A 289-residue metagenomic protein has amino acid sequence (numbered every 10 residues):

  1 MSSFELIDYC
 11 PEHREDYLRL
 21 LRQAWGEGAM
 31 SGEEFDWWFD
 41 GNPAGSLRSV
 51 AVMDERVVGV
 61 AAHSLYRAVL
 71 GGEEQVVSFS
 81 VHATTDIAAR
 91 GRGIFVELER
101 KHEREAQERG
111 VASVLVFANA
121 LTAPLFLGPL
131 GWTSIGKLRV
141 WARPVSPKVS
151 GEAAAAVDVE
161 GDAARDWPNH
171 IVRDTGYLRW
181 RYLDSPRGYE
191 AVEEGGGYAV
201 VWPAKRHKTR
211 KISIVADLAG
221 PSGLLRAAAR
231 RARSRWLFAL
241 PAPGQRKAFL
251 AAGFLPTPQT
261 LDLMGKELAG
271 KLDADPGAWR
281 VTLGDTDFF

Functional and structural regions predicted by a protein language model:
S2-E5: Extreme N-terminal starter segment of soluble prokaryotic enzymes
E15-R22, E27-S46, V52, Q107-R109 (+1 more regions): Amide-forming acyltransferase catalytic core, primarily the GNAT-like/NAT-type and related acyltransferase folds
F35-F39, L65, F79-H82, R104: Basic, Lys/Arg-rich alpha-helical nucleic-acid-recognition elements, primarily the DNA-binding modules of transcription
R48-V50, R56-L65, F79, T84 (+1 more regions): Conserved beta-strand in the GNAT
Y66-A68, A83-T85, N119-L121: An acidic- and aromatic-residue-enriched active-site/binding cleft used to recognize and process polar
E74-I87, T209-G220: Conserved acetyl-CoA binding element of GNAT-fold acetyltransferases
T85, R90-R104, V116, G220-R231: Conserved acetyl-CoA-binding loop-helix of GNAT-fold acetyltransferases
A112-A155, V200-F289: Active-site/acyl-donor-binding loops of N-acyltransferases
